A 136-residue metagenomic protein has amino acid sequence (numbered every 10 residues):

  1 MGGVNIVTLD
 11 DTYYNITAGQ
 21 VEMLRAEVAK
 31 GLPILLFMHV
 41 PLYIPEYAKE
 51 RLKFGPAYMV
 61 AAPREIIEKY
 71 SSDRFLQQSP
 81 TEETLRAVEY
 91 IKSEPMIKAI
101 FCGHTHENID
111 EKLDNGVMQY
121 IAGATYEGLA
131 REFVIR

Functional and structural regions predicted by a protein language model:
M1-T8, G31-P33, K112-M118, R136: Beta-strand-turn-beta hairpins that frame and shape the catalytic cleft of phosphate-ester-processing enzymes
I6-T8, M23, F37, A130-E132: Conserved hydrophobic/aromatic beta-strand scaffold that supports enzyme active sites
T8-Y14: Second-shell loop/turn segments in exported
Y14-K112: His/acidic metal-ligating clusters that form di-metal
G55-P56, Q119-A122: Short, charged low-complexity intrinsically disordered segments located at boundaries of structured domains
G123-G128: Short, acidic/turn-prone active-site loops that include or flank metal/cofactor- and phosphate-binding residues
